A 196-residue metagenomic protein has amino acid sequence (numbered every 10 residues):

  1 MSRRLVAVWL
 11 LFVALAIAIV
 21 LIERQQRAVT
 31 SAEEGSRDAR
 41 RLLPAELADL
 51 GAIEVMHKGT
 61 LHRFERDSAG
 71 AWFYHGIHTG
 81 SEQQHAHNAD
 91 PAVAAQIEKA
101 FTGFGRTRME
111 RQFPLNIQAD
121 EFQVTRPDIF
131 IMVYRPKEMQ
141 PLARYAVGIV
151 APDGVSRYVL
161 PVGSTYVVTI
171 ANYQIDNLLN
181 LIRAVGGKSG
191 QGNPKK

Functional and structural regions predicted by a protein language model:
M1-K196: A short-motif feature that recognizes glycine-rich, charge-decorated loops that bind or process nucleotide phosphates
